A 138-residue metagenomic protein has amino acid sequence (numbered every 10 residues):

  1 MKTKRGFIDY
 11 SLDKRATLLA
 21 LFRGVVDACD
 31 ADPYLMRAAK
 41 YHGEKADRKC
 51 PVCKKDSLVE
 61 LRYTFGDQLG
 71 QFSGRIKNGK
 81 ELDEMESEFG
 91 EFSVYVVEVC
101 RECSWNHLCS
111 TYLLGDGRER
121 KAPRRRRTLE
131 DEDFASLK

Functional and structural regions predicted by a protein language model:
M1-P33: N-terminal alpha-helical interaction blocks
K2-G6, S110-K138: C-terminal/domain-terminus segments
V25-F65: Short, well-structured hydrophobic secondary-structure segments
G43-D47, S93-V99: Short metal-coordination and nucleic-acid-contact micro-motifs, chiefly zinc-binding Cys/His arrays
D47-R48, K54-G90: Short recognition patches in nucleic-acid-associated and regulatory proteins
C50-C53, V99-C103: Short cysteine-rich clusters marking metal-coordination/redox-active sites
D56-E60, N106-Y112: Short, non-ligating residues that shape and space the ligands of small metal-coordination modules and catalytic
G79-V94, R101, N106-S110: Short metal-binding segments enriched for Cys and/or His
